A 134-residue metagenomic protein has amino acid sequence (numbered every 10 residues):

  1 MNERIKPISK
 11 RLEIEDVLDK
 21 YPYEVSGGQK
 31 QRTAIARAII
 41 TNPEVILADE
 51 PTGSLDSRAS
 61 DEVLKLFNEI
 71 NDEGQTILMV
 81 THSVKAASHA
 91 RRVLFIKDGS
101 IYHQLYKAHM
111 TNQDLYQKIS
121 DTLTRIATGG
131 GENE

Functional and structural regions predicted by a protein language model:
M1-D16: Conserved ABC ATPase "signature" region
R11, L66-M79: Conserved catalytic loops of ABC-family nucleotide-binding domains
Y21-V25, Q29: Conserved ABC ATPase signature
I35: Hydrophobic anchor residue at the start of the ABC signature
I40-E44: A short, proline-enriched helix->beta-strand linker immediately N-terminal to the Walker B motif in ABC-type P-loop
I46-D49: Catalytic Walker B motif of ABC-type/P-loop ATPase nucleotide-binding domains
S100-T124: Conserved beta-strand-loop-alpha-helix hinge in the C-terminal portion of ABC ATPase nucleotide-binding domains
